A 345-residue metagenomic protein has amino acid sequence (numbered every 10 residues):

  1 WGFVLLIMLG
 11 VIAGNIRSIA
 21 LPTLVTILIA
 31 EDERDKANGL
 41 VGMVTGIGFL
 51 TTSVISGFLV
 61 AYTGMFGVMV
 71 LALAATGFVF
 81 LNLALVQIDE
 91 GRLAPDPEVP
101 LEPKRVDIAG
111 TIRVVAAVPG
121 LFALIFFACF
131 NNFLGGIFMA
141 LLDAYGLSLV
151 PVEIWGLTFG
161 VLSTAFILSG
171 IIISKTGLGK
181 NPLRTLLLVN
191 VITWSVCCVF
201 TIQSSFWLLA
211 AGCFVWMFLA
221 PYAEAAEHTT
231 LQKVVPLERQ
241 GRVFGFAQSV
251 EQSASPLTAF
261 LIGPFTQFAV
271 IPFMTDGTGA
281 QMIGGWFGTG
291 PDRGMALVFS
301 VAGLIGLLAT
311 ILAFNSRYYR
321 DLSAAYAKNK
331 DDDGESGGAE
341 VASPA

Functional and structural regions predicted by a protein language model:
W1-F3, V44, T63-M65, M69-L73 (+6 more regions): C-terminal transmembrane bundle of multi-pass solute transporters/carriers
L6-F49, S53: Cytoplasmic helix-loop-helix junction between adjacent transmembrane helices in 12-TM secondary transporters
A13, R17, A74-A94, A309-R317: C-terminal membrane-cytosol helix-exit motif in multi-pass small-molecule transporters
I29-G42, V99-D107, V235-E238, R242: Juxtamembrane loop-helix boundary motifs flanking transmembrane segments in multi-pass membrane proteins
V54-F58, C197-V199: Alpha-helical transmembrane segments of multipass membrane proteins
D89-F126, D332-A345: Juxtamembrane intracellular "pre-TM" segments in multi-pass secondary transporters
